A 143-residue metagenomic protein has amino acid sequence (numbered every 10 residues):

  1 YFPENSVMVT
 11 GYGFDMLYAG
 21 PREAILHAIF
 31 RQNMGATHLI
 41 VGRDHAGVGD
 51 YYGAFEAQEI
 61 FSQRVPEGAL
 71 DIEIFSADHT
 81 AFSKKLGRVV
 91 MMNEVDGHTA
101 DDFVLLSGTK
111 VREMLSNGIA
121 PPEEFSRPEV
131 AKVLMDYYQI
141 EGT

Functional and structural regions predicted by a protein language model:
Y1-T143: Active-site cores that bind ATP or allylic diphosphates and position pyrophosphate for catalysis
